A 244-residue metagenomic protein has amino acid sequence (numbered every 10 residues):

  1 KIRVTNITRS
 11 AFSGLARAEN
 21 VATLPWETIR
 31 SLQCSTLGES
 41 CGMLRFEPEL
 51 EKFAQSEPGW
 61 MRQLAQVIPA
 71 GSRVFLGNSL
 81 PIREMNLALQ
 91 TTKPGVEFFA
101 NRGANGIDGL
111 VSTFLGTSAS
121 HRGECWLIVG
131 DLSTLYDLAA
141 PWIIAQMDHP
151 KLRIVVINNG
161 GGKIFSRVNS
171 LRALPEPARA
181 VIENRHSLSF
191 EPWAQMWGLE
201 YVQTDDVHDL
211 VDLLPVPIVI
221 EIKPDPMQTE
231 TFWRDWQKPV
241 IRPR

Functional and structural regions predicted by a protein language model:
K1, A65-A70, M147, D212-P215: Flexible, charged surface loops at secondary-structure boundaries
K1, N6-S10, F53-A54, L76-L80 (+2 more regions): Structural motif
K1-M43, I144, N169: Glycine-rich, acidic loop regions that bind phosphate or pyrophosphate groups
R3-T5, R73-F75, W126, R153-I154: A structural signal for isolated positions on well-ordered beta-strands in alpha/beta enzyme cores
S10-R17, R83-M85, G162-F165, T229: Short, charged/polar "capping" segments at the starts of alpha-helices and the immediately preceding loops
E27, S31-Q33, P69-S72, R83-A88 (+2 more regions): Redox- and metal-dependent alpha/beta enzyme cores, enriched for Fe-S-associated oxidoreductases and cofactor-handling
E39-R122: Active-site diphosphate/adenylate-binding microenvironment
L89-R244: Thiamine diphosphate
